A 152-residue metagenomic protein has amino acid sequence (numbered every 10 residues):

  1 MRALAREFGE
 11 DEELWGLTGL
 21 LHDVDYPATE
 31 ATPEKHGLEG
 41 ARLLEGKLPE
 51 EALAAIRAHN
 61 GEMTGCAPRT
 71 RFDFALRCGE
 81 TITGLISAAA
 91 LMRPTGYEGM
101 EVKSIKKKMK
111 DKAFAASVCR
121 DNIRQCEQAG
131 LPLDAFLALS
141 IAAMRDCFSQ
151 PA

Functional and structural regions predicted by a protein language model:
R2-E7, E12-E13, D121, Q125 (+1 more regions): Active-site hotspot residues in diverse enzymes, especially metal/ion-binding acidic/histidine motifs
F8-K112: Divalent metal-dependent catalytic cores for phosphoryl transfer on phosphate-bearing substrates
L53, R57, D73, K106 (+2 more regions): Generic detector of well-ordered alpha-helical segments enriched in charged/polar residues, highlighting helical
V102-K103, M109-F136: C-terminal binding/interaction regions
